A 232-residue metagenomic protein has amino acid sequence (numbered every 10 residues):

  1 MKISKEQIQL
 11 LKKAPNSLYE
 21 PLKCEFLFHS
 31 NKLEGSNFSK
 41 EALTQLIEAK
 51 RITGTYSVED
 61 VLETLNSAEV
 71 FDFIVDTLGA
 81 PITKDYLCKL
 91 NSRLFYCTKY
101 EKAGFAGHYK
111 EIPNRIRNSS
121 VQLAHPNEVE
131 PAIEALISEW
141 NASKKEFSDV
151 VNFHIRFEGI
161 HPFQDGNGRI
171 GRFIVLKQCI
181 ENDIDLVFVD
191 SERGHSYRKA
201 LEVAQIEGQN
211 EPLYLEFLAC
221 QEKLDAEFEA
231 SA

Functional and structural regions predicted by a protein language model:
M1-A232: FIC/Doc superfamily catalytic core
